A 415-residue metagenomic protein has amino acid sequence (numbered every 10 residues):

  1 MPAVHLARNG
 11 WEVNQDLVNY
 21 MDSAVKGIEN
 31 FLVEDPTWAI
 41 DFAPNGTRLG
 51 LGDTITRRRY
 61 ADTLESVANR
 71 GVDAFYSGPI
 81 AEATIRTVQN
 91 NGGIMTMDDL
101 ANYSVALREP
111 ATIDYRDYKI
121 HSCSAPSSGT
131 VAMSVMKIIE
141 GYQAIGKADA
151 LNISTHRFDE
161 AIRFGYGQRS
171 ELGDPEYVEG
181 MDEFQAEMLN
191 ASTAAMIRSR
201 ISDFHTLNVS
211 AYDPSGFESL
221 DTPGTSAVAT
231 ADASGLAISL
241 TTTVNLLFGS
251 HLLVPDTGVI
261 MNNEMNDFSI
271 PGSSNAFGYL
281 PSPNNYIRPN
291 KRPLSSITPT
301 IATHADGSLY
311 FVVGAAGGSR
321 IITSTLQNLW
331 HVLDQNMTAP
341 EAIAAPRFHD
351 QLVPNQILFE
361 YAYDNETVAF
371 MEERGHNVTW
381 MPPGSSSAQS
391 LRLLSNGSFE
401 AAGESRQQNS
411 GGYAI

Functional and structural regions predicted by a protein language model:
M1-R70, F75-S77, E82-Y118, S122-S127 (+2 more regions): Noncatalytic scaffold domains of N-terminal-nucleophile
M1-R8, G78, A83-R86, D149-R169 (+1 more regions): Short, well-structured alpha-helical segments that form the helix of a local strand-helix-strand
V33, G46, G141-V244, L253-T257 (+4 more regions): Internal maturation/activation junctions in enzymes
G52, P110, C123-P126, F217-D221 (+2 more regions): Short Gly/Pro-enriched turn/cap motifs at secondary-structure boundaries
R70-S77, E82, A315-M337: Alpha-helical support elements that line or immediately flank enzyme active sites and cofactor-binding pockets
I94-T96, A237-A305, A339: Active-site rim segments in enzyme catalytic domains, especially the processed small/beta chain of N-terminal
L107, T222-T225, L247, S295-I297: Short, small/polar residue-rich loop motifs at catalytic or cofactor-binding pockets
P175, P271, K291-R292, T325-L326 (+1 more regions): Extended C-terminal subregions enriched in glycine
